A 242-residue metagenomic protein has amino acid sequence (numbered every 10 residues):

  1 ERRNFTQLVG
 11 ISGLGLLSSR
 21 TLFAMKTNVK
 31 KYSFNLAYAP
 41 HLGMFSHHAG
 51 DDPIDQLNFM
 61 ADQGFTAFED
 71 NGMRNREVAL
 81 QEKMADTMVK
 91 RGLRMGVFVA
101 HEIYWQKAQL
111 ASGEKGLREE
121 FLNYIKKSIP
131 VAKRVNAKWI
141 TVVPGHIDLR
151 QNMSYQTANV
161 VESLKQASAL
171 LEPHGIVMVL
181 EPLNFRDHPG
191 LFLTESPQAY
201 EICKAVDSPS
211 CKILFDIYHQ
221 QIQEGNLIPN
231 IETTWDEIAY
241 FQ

Functional and structural regions predicted by a protein language model:
E1-A137, E172, S208, E224 (+2 more regions): N-terminal pre-domain/capping segments
V9-S18, K30-Y32, L110-K212: Active-site acidic/histidine proton-transfer and metal-coordination neighborhood in alpha/beta enzyme cores
M44-S46, R74, H101-Y104, H146-D148 (+2 more regions): Active-site-proximal loop/turn and secondary-structure-junction residues that shape catalytic pockets, frequently
A49-P53, Q81-A85, T157, H188-D207 (+1 more regions): Distinct, well-ordered alpha-helical segments
A67-F68, V179-L180, L214-I217: Generic enzyme active-site microenvironment
K212-L214, H219-Q220, I238-F241: Aromatic- and acid-rich polysaccharide-binding/catalytic face of secreted or lumenal carbohydrate-active enzymes
